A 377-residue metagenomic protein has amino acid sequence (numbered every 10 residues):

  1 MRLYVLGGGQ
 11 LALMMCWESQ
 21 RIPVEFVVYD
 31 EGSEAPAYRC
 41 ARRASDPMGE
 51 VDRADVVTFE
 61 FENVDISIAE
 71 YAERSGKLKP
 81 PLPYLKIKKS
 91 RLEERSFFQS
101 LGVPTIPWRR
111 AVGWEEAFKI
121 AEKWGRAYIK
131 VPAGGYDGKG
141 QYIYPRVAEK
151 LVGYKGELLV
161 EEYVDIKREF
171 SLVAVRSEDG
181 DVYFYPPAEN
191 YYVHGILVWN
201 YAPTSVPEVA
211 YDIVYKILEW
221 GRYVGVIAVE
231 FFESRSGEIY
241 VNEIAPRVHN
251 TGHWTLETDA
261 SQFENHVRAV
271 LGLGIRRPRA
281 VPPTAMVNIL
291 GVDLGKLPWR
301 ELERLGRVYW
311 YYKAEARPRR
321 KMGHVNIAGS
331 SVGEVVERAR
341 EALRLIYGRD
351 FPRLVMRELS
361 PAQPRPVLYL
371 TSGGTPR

Functional and structural regions predicted by a protein language model:
M1-K89, E93-S96, E115: ATP-binding N-terminal substructure of ATP-dependent carboxylate-amine bond-forming enzymes
A44, R268-R377: Peripheral (often C-terminal) accessory segments that flank ATP-dependent C-N-forming ligase machineries
D46-R53, A117-K123, A148-G153: Short amphipathic alpha-helix with an adjacent loop that forms part of the alpha/beta core around
P81-P145: A conserved helix-loop-beta module that forms one wall/lid of the active-site cleft in ATP-utilizing catalytic domains
T105-R110, R126-V152, L158-L159, D165-V175 (+2 more regions): Glycine-rich phosphate-binding loop of ATP-grasp-fold ATP-dependent ligases
R176-D181, S234-G237, G329-S331: Short acidic-glycine loop/turn motifs at beta-strand connectors
Y183, I227, I239-E243: Protein kinase-like catalytic core scaffold
V209-V229, R235, A245-V292, K296: Active-site "cap" helix and flanking loop/linker of ATP-utilizing ligase/carboxylase catalytic domains
